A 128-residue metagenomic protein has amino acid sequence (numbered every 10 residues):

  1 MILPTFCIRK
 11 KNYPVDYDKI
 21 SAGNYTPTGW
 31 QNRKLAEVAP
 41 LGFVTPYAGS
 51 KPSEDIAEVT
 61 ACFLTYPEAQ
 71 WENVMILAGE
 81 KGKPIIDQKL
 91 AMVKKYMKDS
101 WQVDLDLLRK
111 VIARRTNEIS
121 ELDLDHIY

Functional and structural regions predicted by a protein language model:
M1-Y128: Active-site-flanking segments in enzyme catalytic domains
